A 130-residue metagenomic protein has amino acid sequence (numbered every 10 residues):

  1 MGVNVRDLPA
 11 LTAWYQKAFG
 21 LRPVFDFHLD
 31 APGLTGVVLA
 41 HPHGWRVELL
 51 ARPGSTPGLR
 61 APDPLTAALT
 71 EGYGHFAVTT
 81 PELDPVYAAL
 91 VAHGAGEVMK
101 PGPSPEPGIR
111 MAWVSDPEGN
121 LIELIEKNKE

Functional and structural regions predicted by a protein language model:
M1-T12, F27, Y73-V78, I125-E130: N-terminal beta-strand motif that seeds the catalytic metal site of vicinal oxygen chelate
V3-V47, A92: Core segments of cupin and vicinal oxygen chelate
A10, L83-Y87: Short, conserved charged micro-motifs
F25, A61-A67: Short, P/G- and charge-enriched loop/turn segments at secondary-structure junctions
F27, T35-A40, V78, Y87-E130: Vicinal oxygen chelate
L34, T56-D63, K100: A short, acidic/glycine-rich surface segment
W45, P53-T56, E130: Active-site/binding-pocket entry motifs
A68-Y73, P105-E106: Short glycine-enriched loop/turn motifs at secondary-structure junctions
